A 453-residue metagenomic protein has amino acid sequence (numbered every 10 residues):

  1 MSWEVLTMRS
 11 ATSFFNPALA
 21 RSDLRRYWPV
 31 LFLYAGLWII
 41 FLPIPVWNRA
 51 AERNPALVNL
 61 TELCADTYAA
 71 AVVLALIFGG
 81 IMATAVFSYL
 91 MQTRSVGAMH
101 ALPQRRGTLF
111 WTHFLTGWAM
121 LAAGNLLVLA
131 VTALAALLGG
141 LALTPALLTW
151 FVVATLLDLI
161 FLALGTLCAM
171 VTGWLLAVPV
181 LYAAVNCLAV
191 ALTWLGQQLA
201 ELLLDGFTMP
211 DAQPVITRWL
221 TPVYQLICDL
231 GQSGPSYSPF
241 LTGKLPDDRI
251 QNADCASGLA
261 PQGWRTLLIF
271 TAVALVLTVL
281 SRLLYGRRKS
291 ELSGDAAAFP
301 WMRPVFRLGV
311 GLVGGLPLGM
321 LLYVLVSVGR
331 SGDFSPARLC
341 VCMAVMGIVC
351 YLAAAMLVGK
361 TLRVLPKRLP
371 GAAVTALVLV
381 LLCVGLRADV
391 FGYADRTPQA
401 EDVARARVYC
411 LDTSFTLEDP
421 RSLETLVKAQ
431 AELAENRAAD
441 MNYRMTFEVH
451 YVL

Functional and structural regions predicted by a protein language model:
S2-A35: Aromatic- and glycine-rich beta-strand/loop motifs that create alpha-glucan
W3-V5, W47-A65, C187-L284, K289-A298 (+2 more regions): Terminal transmembrane helical anchor/hairpin motif
V46, T61-V72, L115-V178, Y182 (+3 more regions): Secretory targeting signals
D66-S95: Long, hydrophobic alpha-helical segments
V86-A122, L292-G294: Helix-loop-helix units of permease transmembrane domains in multi-pass membrane transporters, especially ABC
L176-A189, P366-V378: Central hydrophobic cores of alpha-helical transmembrane segments in multi-pass integral membrane proteins
R307-G314, L352-Y393: Internal/C-terminal transmembrane anchor helices
A439-L453: Short, structured surface segments that line ligand/substrate-binding pockets
